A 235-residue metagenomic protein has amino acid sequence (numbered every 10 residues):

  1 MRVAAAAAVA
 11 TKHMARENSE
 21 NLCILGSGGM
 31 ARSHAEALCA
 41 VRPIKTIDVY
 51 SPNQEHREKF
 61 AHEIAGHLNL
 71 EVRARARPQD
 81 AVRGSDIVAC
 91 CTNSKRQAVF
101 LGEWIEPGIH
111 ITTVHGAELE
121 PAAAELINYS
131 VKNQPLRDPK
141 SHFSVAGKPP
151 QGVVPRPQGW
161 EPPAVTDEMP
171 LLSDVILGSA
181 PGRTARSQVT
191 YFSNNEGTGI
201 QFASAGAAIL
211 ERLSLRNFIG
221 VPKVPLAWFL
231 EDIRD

Functional and structural regions predicted by a protein language model:
M1, R32, Q54-E58, V82 (+2 more regions): Loop/helix-junction capping segments adjacent to catalytic residues or to phosphate/diphosphate-binding pockets
M1-K12: A glycine-rich, Thr/Ser-enriched phosphate-binding loop motif common to dinucleotide/cofactor-binding enzymes
A7, A15-V41, S51-H56: Glycine-rich adenosine-cofactor-binding loop
E20-N21, T46, Q188: Residues that mark the start of a beta-strand
A40-L68: NAD(P)-binding Rossmann-fold cofactor-contacting core
L68-V72, A185-S187: A short helix-to-beta-strand connector/capping loop
L70-Q158: Rossmann-like adenosine-cofactor binding region
A122-R234: Adenosine-phosphate binding glycine-rich loop
